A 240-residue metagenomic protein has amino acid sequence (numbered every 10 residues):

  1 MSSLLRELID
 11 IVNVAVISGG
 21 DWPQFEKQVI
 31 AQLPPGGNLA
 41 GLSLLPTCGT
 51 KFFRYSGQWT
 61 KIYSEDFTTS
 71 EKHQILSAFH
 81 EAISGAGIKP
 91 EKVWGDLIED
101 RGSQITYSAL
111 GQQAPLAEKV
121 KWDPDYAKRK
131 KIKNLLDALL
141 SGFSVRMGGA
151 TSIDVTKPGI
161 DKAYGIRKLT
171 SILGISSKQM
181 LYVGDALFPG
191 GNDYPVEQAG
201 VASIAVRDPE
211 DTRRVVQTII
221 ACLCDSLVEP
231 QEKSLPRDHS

Functional and structural regions predicted by a protein language model:
S2-W94: Active-site phosphate-binding/coordination module
I9-I11, L39, L140, I175-S177 (+1 more regions): Short, well-ordered coil/turn elements that cap or connect secondary structure elements
W22-P23, K51, Q112-A114, T151-S152 (+1 more regions): Short, solvent-exposed loop/turn segments at secondary-structure junctions
F25-K27, S56, A117, N192-D193 (+1 more regions): Short glycine-/acidic-enriched loop or helix-start segments at secondary-structure transitions that form or flank
T50-R54, S152-D154, E210-R214: A short acidic, often aromatic-flanked loop/helix-cap motif at beta-alpha or helix-coil junctions that lines enzyme
P90-L181, N192: Conserved acidic, metal-coordinating active-site core of Asp-based, Mg2+-dependent phosphoryl-transfer enzymes
T156-P158, K162-S240: Mg2+-dependent phosphoryl-transfer enzymes with acidic/Ser/Thr/Gly-rich catalytic loops
